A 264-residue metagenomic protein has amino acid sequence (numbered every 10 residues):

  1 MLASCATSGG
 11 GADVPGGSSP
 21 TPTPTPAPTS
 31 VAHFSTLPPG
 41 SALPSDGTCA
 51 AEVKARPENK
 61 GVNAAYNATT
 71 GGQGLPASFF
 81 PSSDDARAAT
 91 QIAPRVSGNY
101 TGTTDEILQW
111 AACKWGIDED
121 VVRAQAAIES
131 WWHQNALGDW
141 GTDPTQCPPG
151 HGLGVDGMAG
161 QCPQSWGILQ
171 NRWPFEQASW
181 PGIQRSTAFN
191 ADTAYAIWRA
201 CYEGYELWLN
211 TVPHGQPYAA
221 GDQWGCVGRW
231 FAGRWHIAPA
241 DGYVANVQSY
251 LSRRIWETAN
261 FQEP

Functional and structural regions predicted by a protein language model:
A3-S4: C-terminal motif of bacterial Sec signal peptides marking the signal peptidase cleavage site
T7-A86, A93-T101, G152-P264: Non-catalytic cell-wall polysaccharide-engagement segments
I107-Q109, K114-L153, N171, A194 (+1 more regions): Short, functionally critical alpha-helical segments immediately adjacent to catalytic or ligand/cofactor-binding
